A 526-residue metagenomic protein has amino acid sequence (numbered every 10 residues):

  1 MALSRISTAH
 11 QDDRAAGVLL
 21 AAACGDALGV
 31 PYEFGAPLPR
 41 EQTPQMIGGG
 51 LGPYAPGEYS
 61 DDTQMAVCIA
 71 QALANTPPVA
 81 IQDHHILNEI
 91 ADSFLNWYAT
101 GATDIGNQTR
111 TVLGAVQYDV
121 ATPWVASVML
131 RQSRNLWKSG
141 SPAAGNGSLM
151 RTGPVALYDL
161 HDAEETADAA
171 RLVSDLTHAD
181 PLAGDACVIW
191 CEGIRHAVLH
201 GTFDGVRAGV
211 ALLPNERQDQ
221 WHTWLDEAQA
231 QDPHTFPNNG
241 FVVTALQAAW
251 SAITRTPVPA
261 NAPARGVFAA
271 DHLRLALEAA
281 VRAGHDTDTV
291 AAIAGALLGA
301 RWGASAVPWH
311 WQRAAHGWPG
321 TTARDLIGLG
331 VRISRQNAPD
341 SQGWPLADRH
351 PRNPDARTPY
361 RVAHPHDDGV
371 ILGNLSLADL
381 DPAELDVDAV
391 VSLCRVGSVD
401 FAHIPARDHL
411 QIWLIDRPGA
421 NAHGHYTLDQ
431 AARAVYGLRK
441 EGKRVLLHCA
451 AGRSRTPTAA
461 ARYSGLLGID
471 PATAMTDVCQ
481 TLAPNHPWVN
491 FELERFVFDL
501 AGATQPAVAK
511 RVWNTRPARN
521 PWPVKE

Functional and structural regions predicted by a protein language model:
M1-N353: Structured, active/binding-site neighborhoods that engage oxygen-rich ligands
G17, G330, A460-A461, M475: Generic structural marker for isolated residues within well-ordered, non-membrane alpha-helices of soluble domains
L19-A21, V390, L446: Short glycine-aspartate micro-motif
Q71-L73, R335-T358, A501-E526: C-terminal domain-closing interface element
T289, H423, R455-T456: Secondary-structure boundary/capping motif
A296, C394, A451: Short secondary-structure boundary segments
R357-R444, G465-F496, A503: Cysteine-based protein phosphatase catalytic domain of the PTP/DSP
G442-A461: A phosphate-binding catalytic loop at a beta-strand-loop-alpha-helix junction that coordinates phosphoryl groups
